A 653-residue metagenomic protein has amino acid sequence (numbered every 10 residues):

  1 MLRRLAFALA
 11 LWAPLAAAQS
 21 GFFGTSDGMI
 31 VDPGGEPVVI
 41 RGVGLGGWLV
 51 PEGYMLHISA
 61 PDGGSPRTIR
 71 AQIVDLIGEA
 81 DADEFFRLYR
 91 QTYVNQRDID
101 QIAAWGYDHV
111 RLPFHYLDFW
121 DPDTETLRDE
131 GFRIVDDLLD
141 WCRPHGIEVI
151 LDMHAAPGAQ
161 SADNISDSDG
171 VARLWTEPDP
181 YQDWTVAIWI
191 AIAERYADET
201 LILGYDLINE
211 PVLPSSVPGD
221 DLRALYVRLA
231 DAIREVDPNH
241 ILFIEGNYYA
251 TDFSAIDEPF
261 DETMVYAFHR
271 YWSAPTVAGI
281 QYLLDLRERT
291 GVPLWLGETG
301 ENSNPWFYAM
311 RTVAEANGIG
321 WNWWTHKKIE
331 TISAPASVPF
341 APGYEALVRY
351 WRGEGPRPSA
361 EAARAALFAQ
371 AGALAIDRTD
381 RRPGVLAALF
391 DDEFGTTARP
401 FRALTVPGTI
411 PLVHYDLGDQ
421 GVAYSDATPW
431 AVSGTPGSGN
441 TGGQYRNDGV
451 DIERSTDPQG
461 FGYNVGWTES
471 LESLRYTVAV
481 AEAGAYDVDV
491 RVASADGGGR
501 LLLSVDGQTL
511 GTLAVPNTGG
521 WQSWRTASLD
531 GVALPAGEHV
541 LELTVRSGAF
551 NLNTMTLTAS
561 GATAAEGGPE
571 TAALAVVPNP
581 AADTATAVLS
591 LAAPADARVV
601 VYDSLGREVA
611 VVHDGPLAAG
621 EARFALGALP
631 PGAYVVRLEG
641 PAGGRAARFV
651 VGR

Functional and structural regions predicted by a protein language model:
L2-A8: Sec-dependent signal peptide recognition, specifically the positively charged N-region followed immediately by
A13-L15: N-terminal signal peptide c-region/cleavage motif recognized by signal peptidases
F22, D183-K328, S333-A346: Extracellular glycoside hydrolase catalytic/binding regions
F22, S26-I40, L45-I241, G246-S254: Active-site mouth of glycoside hydrolases
V38-V39, W48-M55, A274-T276, T331-I332 (+1 more regions): Short, solvent-exposed loop/turn elements at domain surfaces
W306-T405: Aromatic-rich peripheral "rim/lid" segments of glycoside hydrolase catalytic domains that contact and position glycan
R381-G561: Extracytoplasmic
G568-V577, A581-R653: C-terminal outer-membrane/trafficking sorting elements
